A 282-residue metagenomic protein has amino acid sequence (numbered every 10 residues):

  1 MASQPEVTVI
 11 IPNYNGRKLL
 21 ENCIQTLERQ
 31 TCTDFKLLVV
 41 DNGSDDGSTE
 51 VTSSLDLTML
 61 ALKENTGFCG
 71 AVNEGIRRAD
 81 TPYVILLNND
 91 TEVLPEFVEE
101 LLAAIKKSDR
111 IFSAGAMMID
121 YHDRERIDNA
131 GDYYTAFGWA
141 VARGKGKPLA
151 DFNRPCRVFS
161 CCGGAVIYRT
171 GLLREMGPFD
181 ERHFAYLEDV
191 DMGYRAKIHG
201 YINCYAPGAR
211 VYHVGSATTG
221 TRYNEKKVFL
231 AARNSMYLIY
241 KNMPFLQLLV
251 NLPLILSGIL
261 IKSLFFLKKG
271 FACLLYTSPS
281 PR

Functional and structural regions predicted by a protein language model:
M1-T26: N-proximal low-complexity "stem/linker" segments adjacent to membrane-targeting elements
Q25-D34: Short, acidic, metal-binding catalytic loop of nucleotide-sugar glycosyltransferases
T26, D41-E50, E64: A conserved acidic beta->alpha catalytic loop
L62-A79, N89: Glycine-rich, basic loop-to-helix element that forms the pyrophosphate-binding segment of sugar-nucleotide handling
V84: Short aromatic/hydrophobic "clamp" motif used to bind/position activated sugar donors
L94-D128: Conserved donor NDP-sugar-binding/catalytic core segment of glycosyltransferases
F159-R210: A short, conserved alpha-helix in the catalytic core of glycosyltransferases
Y276-R282: Conserved small/polar residues in nucleotide/adenosyl-binding loops
